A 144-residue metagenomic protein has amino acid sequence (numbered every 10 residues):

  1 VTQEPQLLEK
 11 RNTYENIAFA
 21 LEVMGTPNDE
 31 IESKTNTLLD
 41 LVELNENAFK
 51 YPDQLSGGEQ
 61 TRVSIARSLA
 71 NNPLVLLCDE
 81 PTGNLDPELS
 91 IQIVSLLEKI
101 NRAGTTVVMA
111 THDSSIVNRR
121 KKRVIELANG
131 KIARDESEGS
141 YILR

Functional and structural regions predicted by a protein language model:
R11-A18: Short coil-to-helix segment of the ABC ATPase nucleotide-binding domain corresponding to the Q-loop/switch region
E30-V42: ABC nucleotide-binding domain "signature" region
Y51-L55, E59: Conserved ABC ATPase signature
I65: Hydrophobic anchor residue at the start of the ABC signature
A70-L74: A short, proline-enriched helix->beta-strand linker immediately N-terminal to the Walker B motif in ABC-type P-loop
L76-D79: Catalytic Walker B motif of ABC-type/P-loop ATPase nucleotide-binding domains
P87-L89: Helix N-cap at the start of a conserved alpha-helix in ABC-type nucleotide-binding domains
